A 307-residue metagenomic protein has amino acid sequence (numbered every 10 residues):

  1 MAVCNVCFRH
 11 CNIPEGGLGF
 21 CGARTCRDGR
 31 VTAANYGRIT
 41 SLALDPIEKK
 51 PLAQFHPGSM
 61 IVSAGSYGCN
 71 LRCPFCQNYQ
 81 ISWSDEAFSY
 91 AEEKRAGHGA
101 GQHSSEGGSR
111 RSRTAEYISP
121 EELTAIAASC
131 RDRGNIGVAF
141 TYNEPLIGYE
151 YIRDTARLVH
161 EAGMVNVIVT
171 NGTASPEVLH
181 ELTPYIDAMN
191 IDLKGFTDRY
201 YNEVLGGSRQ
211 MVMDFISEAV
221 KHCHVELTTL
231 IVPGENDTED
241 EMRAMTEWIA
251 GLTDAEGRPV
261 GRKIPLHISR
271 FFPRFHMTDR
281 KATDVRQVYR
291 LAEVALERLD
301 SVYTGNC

Functional and structural regions predicted by a protein language model:
M1-V6, H10, H98-E106: Iron-sulfur (Fe-S) cluster-binding modules
M1-V6, H56-Y67, Y303-C307: Immediate flanking context of iron-sulfur cluster ligation sites
V3-T25, Y67-Y79: Local cysteine-cluster metal-coordination motifs and their immediate loop/turn environment, predominantly Fe-S cluster
H10, P14-A43, R243, W248-C307: A broadly conserved sequence feature marking short terminus-proximal activation segments in nucleic acid-centric
C26-A188: Conserved Radical SAM active-site core
A115-T283, L291: Conserved AdoMet/S-adenosylmethionine-binding subsite of the radical SAM
